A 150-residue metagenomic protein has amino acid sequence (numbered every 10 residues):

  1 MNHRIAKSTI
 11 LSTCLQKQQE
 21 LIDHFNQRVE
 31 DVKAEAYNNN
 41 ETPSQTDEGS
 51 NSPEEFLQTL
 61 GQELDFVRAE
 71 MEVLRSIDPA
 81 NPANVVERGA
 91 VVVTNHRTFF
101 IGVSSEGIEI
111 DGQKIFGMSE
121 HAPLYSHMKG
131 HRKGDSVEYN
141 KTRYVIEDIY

Functional and structural regions predicted by a protein language model:
M1-I77: N-terminal intrinsically disordered, low-complexity, charge/repeat-rich segments that act as generic
A80-E138: Non-DNA-binding regulatory cores of transcription-related proteins, predominantly C-terminal effector-binding
S136, I146-Y150: Conserved hydrophobic positions within beta-strands
